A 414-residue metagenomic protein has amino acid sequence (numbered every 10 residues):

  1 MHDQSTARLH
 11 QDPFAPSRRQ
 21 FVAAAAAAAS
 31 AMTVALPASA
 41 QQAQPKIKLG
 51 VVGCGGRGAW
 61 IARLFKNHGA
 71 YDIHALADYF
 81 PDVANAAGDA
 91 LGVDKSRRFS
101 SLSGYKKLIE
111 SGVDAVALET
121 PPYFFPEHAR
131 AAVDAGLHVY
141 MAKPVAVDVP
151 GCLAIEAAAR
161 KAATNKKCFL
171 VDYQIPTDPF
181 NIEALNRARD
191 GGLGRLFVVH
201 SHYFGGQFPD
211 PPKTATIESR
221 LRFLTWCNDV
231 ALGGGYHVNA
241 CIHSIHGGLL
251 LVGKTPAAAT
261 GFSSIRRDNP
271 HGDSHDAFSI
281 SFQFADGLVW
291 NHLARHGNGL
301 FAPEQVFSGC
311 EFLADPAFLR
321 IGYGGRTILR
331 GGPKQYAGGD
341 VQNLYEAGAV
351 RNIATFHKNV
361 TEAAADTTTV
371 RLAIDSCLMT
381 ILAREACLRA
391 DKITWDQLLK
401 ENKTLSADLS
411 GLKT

Functional and structural regions predicted by a protein language model:
Q4-A28: N-terminal secretory signal peptides and thylakoid transit peptides that target proteins across membranes
A24-A29, W60, H243-P256, P270 (+3 more regions): C-terminal helical cap and adjacent loop that interface with cofactors, partners, or active-site loops
A28-G92: N-terminal Rossmann-like dinucleotide-binding module
G53, T164-V171, I175-G272, I280-F282 (+3 more regions): Predominantly a Rossmann-like dinucleotide-binding segment in NAD(P)-dependent oxidoreductases
R97-D114, L118: A structured beta-alpha segment of the ubiquitous adenosine-cofactor-binding alpha/beta core
D114-A115, P126-T177, A390: Beta-strand-loop-alpha-helix segment that lines the small-molecule cofactor/substrate pocket of alpha/beta enzymes
E119-Y123: N-terminal glycine-rich "phosphate-gripper" loop used for MgATP/nucleotide binding and carboxylate activation
